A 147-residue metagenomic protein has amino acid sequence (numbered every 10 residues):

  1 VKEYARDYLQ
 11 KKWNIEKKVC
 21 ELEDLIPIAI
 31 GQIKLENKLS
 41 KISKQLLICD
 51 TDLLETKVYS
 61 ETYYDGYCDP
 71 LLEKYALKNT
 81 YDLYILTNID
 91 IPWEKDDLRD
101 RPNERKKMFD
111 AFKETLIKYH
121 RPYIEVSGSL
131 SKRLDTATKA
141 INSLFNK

Functional and structural regions predicted by a protein language model:
V1-I33: Conserved substrate/cofactor phosphate-moiety recognition/catalytic segment in nucleotide-dependent phosphotransferases
K2, C49-T51, T87: Active-site flanking residues adjacent to catalytic metal/cofactor-binding acidic residues
D7, L54-K57, P92: Short, active-site-adjacent cap segments at secondary-structure transitions
Y8, L130-D135: A short acidic, often aromatic-flanked loop/helix-cap motif at beta-alpha or helix-coil junctions that lines enzyme
I15-E23, T56-S60, D97-R99: Surface-exposed cleft-lining segments at the edges of enzyme active sites
P27-N79: Glycine-rich phosphate-binding loop used to anchor ATP phosphates in small-molecule kinases, encompassing both
T62-K132, F145: A glycine- and Lys/Arg-enriched "phosphate-lid" helix/loop adjacent to the NTP-binding pocket of small-molecule kinases
K139-K147: C-terminal alpha-helix
